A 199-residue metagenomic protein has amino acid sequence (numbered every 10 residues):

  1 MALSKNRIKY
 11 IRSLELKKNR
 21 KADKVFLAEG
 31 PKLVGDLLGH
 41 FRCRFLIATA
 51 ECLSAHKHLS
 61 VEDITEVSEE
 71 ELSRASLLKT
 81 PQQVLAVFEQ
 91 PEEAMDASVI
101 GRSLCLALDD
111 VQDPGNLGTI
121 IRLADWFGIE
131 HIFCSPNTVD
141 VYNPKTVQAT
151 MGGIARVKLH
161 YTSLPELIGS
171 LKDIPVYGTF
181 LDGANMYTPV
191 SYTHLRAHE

Functional and structural regions predicted by a protein language model:
M1-A50: Boundary-proximal intrinsically disordered activation/regulatory segments immediately upstream of a helical core
E51-K57: Short, charged/polar "capping" segments at the starts of alpha-helices and the immediately preceding loops
V61-E62: Active-site cofactor/substrate anionic-group-binding motifs, chiefly glycine- and Lys/Arg-rich phosphate-binding loops
E66-P81: Glycine/small-residue-rich loop that forms an oxyanion/phosphate-binding "nest" at active or ligand-binding sites
K79, Q83-I100: Acidic/glycine-rich phosphate/pyrophosphate-binding loops and surrounding catalytic core that coordinate Mg2+
V84, A149-G153, L195: Short, hinge-like loop/turn segments at secondary-structure boundaries
A97-G183: RNA substrate-binding interface of SAM-dependent RNA methyltransferases
T193-E199: Conserved small/polar residues in nucleotide/adenosyl-binding loops
